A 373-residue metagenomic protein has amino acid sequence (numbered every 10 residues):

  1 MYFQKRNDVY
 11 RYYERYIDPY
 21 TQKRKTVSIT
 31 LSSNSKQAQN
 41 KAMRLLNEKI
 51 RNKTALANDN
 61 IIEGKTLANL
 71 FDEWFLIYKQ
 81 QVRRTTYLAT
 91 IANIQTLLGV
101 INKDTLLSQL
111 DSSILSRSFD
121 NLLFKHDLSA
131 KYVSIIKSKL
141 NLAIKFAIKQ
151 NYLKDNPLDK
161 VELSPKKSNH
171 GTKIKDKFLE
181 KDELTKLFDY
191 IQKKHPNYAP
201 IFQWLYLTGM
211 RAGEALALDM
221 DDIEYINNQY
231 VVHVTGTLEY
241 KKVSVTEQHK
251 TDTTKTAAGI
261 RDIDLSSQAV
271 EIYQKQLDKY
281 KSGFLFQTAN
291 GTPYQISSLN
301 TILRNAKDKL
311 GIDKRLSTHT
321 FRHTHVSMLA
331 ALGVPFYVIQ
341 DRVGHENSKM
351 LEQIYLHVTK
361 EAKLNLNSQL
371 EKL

Functional and structural regions predicted by a protein language model:
M1-N7: Short N-terminal "domain-start" leader segments that mark the transition from disordered tails or signal peptides into
Y2, N34-S35, D72-Y152, P293-I296 (+1 more regions): N-terminal core-binding DNA-recognition domain of tyrosine site-specific recombinases/integrases
D8, D18-Q109, S113: N-terminal DNA-binding module of tyrosine recombinases/phage integrases
T30, A217-I223, Q340-N347, L356-H357: A short, basic/aromatic helix-end/turn motif that makes direct DNA contacts
S134, K149, L153, D159-A212 (+3 more regions): Basic, Lys/Arg- and aromatic-enriched nucleic-acid-binding interface segment
D189-Y198, T208, I263, D278-L285 (+3 more regions): Short, basic (Lys/Arg/His-rich) helix/loop patches that form interaction surfaces in the mid-to-C-terminal regions
L218-K275: Conserved tyrosine-mediated DNA breakage-rejoining catalytic core shared by Y-recombinases
S244-E247, L332, Q353-L373: DNA/chromatin major-groove-contacting recognition/catalytic segments
